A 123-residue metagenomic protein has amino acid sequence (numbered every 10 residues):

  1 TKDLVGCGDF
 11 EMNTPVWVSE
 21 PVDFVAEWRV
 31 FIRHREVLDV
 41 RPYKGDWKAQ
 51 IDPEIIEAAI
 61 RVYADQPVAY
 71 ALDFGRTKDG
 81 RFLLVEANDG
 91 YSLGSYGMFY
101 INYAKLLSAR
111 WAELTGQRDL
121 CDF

Functional and structural regions predicted by a protein language model:
T1-A64: Active-site nucleotide/adenylate-binding loops and adjacent lid/helix of ATP-dependent enzymes
T1-V5, N88, S92-F99, W111 (+1 more regions): Nucleotide/phosphate-binding sheet-loop regions of phosphoryl- and nucleotidyl-transfer enzymes
S19, F31, D73-G75, N88: Residues in well-ordered beta-strands of folded domains
R29-I32, G80-S95: A short beta-strand motif that forms the metal-chelation/ATP-contact edge of phosphoryl-transfer active sites
L38-L84, N102-D122: A long amphipathic alpha-helix within ATP-dependent nucleotide-binding catalytic cores
